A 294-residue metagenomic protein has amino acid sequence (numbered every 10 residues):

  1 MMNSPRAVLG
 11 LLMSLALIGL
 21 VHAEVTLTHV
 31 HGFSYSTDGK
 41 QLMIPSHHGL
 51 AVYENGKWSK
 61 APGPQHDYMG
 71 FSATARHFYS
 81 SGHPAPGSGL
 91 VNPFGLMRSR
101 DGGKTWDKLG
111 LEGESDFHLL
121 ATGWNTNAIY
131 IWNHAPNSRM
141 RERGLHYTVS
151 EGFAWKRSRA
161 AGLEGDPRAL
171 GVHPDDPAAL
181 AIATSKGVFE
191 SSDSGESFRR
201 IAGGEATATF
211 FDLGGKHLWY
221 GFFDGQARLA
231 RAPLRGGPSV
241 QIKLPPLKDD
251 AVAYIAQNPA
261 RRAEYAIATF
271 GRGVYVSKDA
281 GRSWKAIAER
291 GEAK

Functional and structural regions predicted by a protein language model:
M2-L9: Bacterial N-terminal signal peptides that target proteins for export
M13, G19-K294: Extracellular glycan-interacting surfaces
